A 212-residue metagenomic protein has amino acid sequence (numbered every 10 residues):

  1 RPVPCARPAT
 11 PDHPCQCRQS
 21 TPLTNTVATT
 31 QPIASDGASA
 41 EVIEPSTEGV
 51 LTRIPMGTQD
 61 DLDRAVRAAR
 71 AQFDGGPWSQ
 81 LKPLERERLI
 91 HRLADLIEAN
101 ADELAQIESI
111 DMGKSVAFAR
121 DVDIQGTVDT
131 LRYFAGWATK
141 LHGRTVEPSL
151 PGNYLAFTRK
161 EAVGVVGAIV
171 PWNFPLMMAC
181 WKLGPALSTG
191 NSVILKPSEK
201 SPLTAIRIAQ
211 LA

Functional and structural regions predicted by a protein language model:
R1-I54, R88, R92, K140-I169: Terminal low-complexity tails and localization/encapsulation signals of metabolic enzymes
R1-V3, A40, G57, D61 (+3 more regions): Residues at the start of alpha-helices and the adjacent loop-to-helix junctions
S35-D36, D95, F118, N173-F174 (+1 more regions): Residue-level marker of alpha-helix boundaries and capping positions
I43, D60, R64, L81 (+5 more regions): An amphipathic alpha-helix/helix-turn recognition signal
T52-L141: Glycine-rich loop-to-alpha-helix module at the N-terminal edge of alpha/beta enzyme cores
G143-A212: Rossmann-like NAD(P) dinucleotide-binding subdomain of oxidoreductase/dehydrogenase enzymes
